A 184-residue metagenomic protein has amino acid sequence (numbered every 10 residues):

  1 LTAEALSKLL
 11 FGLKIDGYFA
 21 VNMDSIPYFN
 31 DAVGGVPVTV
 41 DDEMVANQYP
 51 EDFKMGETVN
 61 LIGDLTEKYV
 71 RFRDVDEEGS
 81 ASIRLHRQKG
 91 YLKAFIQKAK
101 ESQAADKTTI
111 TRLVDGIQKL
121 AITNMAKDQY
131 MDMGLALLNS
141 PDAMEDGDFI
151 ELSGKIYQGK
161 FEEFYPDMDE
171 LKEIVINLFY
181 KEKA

Functional and structural regions predicted by a protein language model:
T2-L6, N22-F29, T66, Q88-Y91 (+6 more regions): Stable alpha-helical elements in mature extracytoplasmic
E4-S25, F29-V40: Aromatic- and charge-enriched surface segment that lines or borders ligand/interaction sites
A5-L6, F11-G17, M55-G56, D74-I83 (+3 more regions): Second-shell loop/turn segments in exported
G17-A20, K68-Y69, D148-E151: Structural recognition of the beta-strand scaffold that forms the well-ordered cores of secreted hydrolase catalytic
A20-N22, A46, S153: Short linear loop/turn motifs
S25-T109, G116: Flexible, polar/acidic helix-loop-strand segments at domain edges
L61, L120-A184: C-terminal solvent-exposed extensions
